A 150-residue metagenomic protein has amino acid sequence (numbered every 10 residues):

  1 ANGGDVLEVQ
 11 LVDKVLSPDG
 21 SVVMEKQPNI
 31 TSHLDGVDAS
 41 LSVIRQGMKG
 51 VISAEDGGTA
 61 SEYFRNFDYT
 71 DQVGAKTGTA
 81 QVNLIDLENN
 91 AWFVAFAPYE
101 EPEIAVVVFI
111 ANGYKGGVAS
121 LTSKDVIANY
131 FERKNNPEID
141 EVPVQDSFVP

Functional and structural regions predicted by a protein language model:
A1-P18, V22-I30, M48, I52-P137: Active-site beta-strand/loop architecture of penicillin-binding DD-peptidases
P28-D38: Short surface loop/edge beta-strand patches of beta-sandwich-type extracellular domains that form ligand-contact sites
P137-P150: Short, highly charged C-terminal tails/helix-capping segments
